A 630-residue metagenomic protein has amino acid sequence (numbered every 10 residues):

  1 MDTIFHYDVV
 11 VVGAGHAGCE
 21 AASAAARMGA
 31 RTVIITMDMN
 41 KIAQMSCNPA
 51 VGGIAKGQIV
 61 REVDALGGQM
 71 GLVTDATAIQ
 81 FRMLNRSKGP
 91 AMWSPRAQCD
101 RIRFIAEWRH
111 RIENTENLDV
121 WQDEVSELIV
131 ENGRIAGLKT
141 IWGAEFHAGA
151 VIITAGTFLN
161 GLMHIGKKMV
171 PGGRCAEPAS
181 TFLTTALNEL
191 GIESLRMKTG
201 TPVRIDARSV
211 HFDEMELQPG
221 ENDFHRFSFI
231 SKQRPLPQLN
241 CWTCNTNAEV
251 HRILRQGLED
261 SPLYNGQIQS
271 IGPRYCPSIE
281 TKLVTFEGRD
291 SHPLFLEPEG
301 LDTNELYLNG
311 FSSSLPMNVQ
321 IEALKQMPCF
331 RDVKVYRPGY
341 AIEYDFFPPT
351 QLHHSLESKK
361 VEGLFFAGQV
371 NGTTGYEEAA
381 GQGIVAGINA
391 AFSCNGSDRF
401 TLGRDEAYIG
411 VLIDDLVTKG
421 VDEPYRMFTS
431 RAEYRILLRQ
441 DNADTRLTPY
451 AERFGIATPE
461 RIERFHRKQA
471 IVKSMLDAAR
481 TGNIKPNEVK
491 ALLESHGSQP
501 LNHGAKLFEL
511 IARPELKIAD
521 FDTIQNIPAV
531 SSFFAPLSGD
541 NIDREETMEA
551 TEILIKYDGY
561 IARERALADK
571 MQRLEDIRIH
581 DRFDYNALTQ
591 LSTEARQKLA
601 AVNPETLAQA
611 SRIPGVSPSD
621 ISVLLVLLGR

Functional and structural regions predicted by a protein language model:
T3-A17: Beta1/beta-strand and adjacent pyrophosphate-binding region of the FAD-binding site in flavoprotein oxidoreductases
F5, S23-E127, E131, W142 (+6 more regions): Conserved N-terminal/central alpha/beta ligand/cofactor-binding core
V12, T140, I153-T154, F366: Redox-cofactor binding/interface segments in oxidoreductases and associated redox assembly factors
D38-N40, K56, T184-I321, C329 (+3 more regions): An anion/pyrophosphate-binding glycine-rich loop and adjacent beta-alpha core in soluble alpha-beta enzymes
Y307-T373, T401-D414, R544-K598, N603: A glycine-rich dinucleotide-binding beta-alpha-beta segment and adjacent secondary-structure elements that constitute
Q369-E377, E433-R435: Glycine-rich phosphate/pyrophosphate-binding beta-alpha loops
A379-F400: Internal hydrophobic alpha-helix adjacent to the cofactor/substrate pocket in enzyme cavities
R431, T448-S622, V626-G629: Extended, charge-enriched "interface" segments that sit outside catalytic cores
